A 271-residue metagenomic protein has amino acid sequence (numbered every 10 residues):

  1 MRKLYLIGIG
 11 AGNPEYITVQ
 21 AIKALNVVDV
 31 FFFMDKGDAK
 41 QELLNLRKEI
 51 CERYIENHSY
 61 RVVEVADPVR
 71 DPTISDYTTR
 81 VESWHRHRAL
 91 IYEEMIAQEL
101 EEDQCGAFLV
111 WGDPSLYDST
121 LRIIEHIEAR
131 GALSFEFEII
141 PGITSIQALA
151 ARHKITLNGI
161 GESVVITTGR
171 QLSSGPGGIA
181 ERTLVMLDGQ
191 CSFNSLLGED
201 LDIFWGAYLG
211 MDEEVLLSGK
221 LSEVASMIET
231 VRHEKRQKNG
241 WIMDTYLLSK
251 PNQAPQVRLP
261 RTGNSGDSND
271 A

Functional and structural regions predicted by a protein language model:
M1-D67, F204-G206, E213-S226, V231-R236: Glycine-rich, flexible N-terminal cofactor/catalytic loop recognition
L4, P176-A271: A contiguous loop/helix-start segment that scaffolds small-molecule binding in enzyme catalytic cores
A11-P14, G37, P68-R70, G112-S115 (+2 more regions): Short glycine-rich anion-binding loops that position phosphate/pyrophosphate groups of nucleotides and phosphorylated
G12, V81-I96: Glycine-rich, highly charged phosphate/nucleotide-binding loops
D29-F31, T156, T183, Y246: Short, well-ordered beta-strand core segments
F33, E64, F108-V110, I139-G142 (+2 more regions): General beta-strand structural signal in soluble alpha/beta enzymes
V62-R86: Phosphate/nucleotide-donor binding subsite
G112-A180, H233-G240, N252-A254: Class I SAM-dependent methyltransferase SAM-binding "motif I" and its flanking Rossmann-like core
